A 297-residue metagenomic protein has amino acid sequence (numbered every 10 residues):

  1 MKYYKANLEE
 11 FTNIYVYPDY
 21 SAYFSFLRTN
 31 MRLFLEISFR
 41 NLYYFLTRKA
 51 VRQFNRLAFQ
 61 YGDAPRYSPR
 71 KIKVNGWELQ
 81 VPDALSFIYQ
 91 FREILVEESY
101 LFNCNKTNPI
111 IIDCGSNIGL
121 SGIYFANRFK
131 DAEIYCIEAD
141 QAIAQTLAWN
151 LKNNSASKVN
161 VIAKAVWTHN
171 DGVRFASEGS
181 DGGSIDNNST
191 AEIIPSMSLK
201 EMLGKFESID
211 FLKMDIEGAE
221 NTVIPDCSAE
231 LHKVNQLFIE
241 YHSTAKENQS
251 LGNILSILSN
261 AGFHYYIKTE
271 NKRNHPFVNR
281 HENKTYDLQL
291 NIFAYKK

Functional and structural regions predicted by a protein language model:
K2-K297: Phosphate/nucleotide-binding beta-alpha loop and adjacent structural elements of enzyme active sites
